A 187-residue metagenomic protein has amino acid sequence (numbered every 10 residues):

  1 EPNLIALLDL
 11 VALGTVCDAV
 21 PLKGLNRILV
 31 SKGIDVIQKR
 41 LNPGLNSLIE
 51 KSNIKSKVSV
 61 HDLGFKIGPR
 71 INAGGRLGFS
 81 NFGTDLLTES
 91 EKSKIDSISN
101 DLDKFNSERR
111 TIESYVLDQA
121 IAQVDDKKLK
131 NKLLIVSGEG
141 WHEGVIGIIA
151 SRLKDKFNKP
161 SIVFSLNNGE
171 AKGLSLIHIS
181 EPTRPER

Functional and structural regions predicted by a protein language model:
P2-S180, R184: Hydrophobic helix-and-loop "lid/oligomerization" segment in the mid-to-C-terminal part of catalytic domains
R187: Cationic, low-complexity basic patches in intrinsically disordered or flexible, solvent-exposed regions
